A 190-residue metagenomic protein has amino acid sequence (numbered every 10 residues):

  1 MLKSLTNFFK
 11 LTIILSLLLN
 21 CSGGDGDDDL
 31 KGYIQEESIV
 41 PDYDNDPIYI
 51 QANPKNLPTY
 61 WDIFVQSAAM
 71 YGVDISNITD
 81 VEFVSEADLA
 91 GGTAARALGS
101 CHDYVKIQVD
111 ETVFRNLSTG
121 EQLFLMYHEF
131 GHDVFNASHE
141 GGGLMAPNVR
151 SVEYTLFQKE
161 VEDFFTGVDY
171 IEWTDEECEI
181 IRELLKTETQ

Functional and structural regions predicted by a protein language model:
M1-C21: Sec-dependent bacterial lipoprotein signal peptides
L17, N77-V81: Feature for long, exposed domains in two main contexts
S22-E36, V40-N77, A90-I107, A137-Q190: Metalloprotease/metallohydrolase-associated module, dominated by Zn2+-dependent proteases
F83-D88, E111-T112, E129, A146-R150: Active-site-proximal beta-strand/loop segments in catalytic clefts of secreted hydrolases
Q108-M126: Short pre-active-site segment immediately N-terminal to the catalytic Zn-binding motif
L123-A137: Active-site recognition of the HExxH zinc-binding catalytic motif
